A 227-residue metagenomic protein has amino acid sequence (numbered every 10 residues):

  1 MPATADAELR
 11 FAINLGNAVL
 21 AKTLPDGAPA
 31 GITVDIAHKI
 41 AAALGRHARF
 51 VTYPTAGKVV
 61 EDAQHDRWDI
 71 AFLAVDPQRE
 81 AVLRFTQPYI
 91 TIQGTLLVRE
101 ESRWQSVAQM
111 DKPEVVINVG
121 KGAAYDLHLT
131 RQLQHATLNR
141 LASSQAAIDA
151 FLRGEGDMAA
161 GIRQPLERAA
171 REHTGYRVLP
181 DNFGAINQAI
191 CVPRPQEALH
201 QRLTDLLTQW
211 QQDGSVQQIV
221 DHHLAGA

Functional and structural regions predicted by a protein language model:
M1, G31-A43, E101-A108, G120-A123 (+1 more regions): Extended ligand-binding regions for polar small-molecule ligands
M1-A74, R79-A81, R140: Extracytoplasmic small-molecule ligand-binding "clamshell" domains of the periplasmic binding protein/Venus flytrap
L9-L15, A30, A108-Y125, T137: Short loop->beta-strand "edge-of-pocket" segments that line small-molecule binding or catalytic clefts across diverse
R10-N14, A71, L97, V116-N118 (+2 more regions): Short, well-ordered beta-strand segments
L15, T91-E101, R163, E167-T208 (+1 more regions): Periplasmic-binding protein-like
A21-P25, A37-H47, T86, P113 (+3 more regions): Ligand-binding cleft/hinge of the Venus flytrap
G57, A74-V82, L152-G184: A ligand-binding cleft/hinge motif common to bilobed small-molecule-binding domains
Y89, V98-V116: Flexible hinge/capping segments at coil-to-helix
